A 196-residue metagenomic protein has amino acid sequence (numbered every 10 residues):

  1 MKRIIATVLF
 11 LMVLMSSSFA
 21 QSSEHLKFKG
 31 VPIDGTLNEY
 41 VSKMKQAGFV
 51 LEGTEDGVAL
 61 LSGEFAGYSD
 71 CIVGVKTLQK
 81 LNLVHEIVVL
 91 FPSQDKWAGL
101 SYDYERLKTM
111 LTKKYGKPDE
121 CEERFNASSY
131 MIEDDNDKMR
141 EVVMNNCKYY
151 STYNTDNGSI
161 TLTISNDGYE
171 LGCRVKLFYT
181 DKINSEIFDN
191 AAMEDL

Functional and structural regions predicted by a protein language model:
I4-A20: Sec-dependent N-terminal signal peptides
Q21-V58, P92-L196: Non-cytosolic coordination micro-motifs
G63-L107: Mid-chain, structured segments of secreted extracytoplasmic proteins
